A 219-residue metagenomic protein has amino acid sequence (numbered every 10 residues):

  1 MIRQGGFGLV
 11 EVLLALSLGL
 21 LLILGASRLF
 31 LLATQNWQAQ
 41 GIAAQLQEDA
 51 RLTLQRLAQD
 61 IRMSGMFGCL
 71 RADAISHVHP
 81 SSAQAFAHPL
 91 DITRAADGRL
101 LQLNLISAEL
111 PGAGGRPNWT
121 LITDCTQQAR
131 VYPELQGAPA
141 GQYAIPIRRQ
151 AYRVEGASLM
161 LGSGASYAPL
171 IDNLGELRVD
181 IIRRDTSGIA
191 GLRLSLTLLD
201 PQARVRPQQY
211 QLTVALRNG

Functional and structural regions predicted by a protein language model:
M1-A33: N-terminal single-pass transmembrane signal-anchor helix
F7, F30, P80-S82, R178-V179 (+1 more regions): Aromatic-residue hotspot detector
V12, P146, G188: Exposed loop/turn and edge beta-strand positions of beta-sandwich/beta-sheet ligand-binding modules
L31-G162: Extracytoplasmic beta-strand-rich oligomerization domains located immediately C-terminal to a leader/signal peptide
G41-Q45, D49-L52, R62, R71 (+3 more regions): Short linear sequence signals and composition-biased patches located at protein termini or domain-edge surfaces
